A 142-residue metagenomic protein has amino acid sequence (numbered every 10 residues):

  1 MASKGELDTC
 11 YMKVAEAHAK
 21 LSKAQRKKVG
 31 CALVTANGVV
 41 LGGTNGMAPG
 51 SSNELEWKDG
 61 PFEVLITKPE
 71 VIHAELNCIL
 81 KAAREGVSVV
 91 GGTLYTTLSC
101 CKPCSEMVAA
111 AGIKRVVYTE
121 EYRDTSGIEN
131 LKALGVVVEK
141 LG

Functional and structural regions predicted by a protein language model:
M1-G142: Zinc-dependent deaminase catalytic domain
